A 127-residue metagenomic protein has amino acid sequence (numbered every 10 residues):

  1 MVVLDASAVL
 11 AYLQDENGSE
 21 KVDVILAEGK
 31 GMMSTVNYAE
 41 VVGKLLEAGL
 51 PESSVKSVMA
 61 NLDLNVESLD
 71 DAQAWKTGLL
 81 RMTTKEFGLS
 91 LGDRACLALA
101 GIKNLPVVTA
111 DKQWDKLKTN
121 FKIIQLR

Functional and structural regions predicted by a protein language model:
M1, L97, G101-R127: Acidic, PIN/NYN-like endoribonuclease modules and their adjacent C-terminal/linker elements
M1-M33, L45-S57: Short, well-structured N-terminal submotif of metal-dependent ribonuclease cores
V2, K30-M32, L62-N65, P106: Short loop->beta-strand "edge-of-pocket" segments that line small-molecule binding or catalytic clefts across diverse
L4-D5, M33-T35, L89-L91, D111 (+1 more regions): Histidine- and aromatic-rich ligand-binding microenvironments
S7, V42, M59, G78-R81: Amphipathic alpha-helical segments within well-ordered protein domains
A8-V9, N37, Q73, A95-C96 (+1 more regions): Alpha-helix capping/helix-boundary segments
S19, Y38, E52, A74-T77: A general structural signal for well-ordered alpha-helical segments in protein cores
E67-V108: Active-site neighborhoods of divalent-metal-dependent phosphate/nucleic-acid chemistry enzymes
